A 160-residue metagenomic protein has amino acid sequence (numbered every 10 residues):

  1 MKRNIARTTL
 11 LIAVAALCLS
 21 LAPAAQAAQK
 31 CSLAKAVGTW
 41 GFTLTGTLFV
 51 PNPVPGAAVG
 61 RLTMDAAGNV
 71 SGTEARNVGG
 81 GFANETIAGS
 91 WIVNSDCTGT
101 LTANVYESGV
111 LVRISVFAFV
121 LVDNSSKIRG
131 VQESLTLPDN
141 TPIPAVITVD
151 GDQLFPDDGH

Functional and structural regions predicted by a protein language model:
M1-I12: Bacterial N-terminal signal peptides that target proteins for export
K2, P23-A24: Cys/His-rich metal-coordination motifs, chiefly Zn-binding "fingers/knuckles"
L11-S20: Bacterial N-terminal signal peptides
A25-H160: Mature soluble binding/inhibitory domains
